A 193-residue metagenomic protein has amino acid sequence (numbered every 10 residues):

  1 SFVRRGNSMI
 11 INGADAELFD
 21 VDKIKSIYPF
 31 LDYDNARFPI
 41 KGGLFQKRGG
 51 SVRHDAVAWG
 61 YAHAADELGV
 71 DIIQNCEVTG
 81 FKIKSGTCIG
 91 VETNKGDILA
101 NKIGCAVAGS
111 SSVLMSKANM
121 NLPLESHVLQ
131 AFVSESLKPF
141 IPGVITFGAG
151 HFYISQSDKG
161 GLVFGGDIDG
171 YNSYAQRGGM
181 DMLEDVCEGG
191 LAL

Functional and structural regions predicted by a protein language model:
S1-F30: Dinucleotide-binding Rossmann-like beta1-alpha1 core, especially the glycine-rich loop that anchors the ADP
F2, V21, A58, S111 (+1 more regions): A general structural signal for well-ordered alpha-helical segments in protein cores
I27-I40, K82-I89: A short, glycine/Asx- and small/polar-enriched loop/turn that sits immediately N-terminal to a beta-strand
L44-K102: Helical element adjacent to the flavin cofactor pocket in flavoenzyme catalytic cores
G90, A131-V133, Y153: Conserved hydrophobic/aromatic beta-strand scaffold that supports enzyme active sites
C105-M120: Flavin (primarily FAD) binding-site architecture
P139-L193: Active-site lid/adjacent beta-loop-alpha segment flanking the redox-cofactor pocket in flavoenzymes
